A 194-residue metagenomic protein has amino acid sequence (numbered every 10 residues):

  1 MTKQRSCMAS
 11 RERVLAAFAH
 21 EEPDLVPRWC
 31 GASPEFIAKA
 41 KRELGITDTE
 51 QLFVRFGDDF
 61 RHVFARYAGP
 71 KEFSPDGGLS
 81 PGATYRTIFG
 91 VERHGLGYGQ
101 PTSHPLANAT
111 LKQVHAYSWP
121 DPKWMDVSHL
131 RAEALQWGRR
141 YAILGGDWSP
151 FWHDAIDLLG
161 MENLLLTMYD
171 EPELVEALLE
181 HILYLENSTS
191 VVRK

Functional and structural regions predicted by a protein language model:
T2-K194: Catalytic cores of TIM-barrel enzymes
